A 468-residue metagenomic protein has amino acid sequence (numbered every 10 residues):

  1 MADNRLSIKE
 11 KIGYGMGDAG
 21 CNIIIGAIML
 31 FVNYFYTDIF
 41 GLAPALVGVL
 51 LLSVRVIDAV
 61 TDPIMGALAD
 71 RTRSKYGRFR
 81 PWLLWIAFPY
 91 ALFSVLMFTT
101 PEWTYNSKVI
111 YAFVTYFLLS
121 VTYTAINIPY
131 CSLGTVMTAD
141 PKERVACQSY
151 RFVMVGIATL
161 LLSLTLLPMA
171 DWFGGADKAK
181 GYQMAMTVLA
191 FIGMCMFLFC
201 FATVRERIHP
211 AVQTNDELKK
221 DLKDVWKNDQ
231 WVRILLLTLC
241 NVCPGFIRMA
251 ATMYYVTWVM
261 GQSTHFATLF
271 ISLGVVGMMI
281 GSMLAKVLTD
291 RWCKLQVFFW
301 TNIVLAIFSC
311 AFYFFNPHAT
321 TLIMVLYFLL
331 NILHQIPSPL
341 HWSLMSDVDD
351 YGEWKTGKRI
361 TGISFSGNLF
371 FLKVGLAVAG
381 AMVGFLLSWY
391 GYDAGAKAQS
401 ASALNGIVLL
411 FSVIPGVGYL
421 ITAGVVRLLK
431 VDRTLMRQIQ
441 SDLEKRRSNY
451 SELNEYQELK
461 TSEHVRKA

Functional and structural regions predicted by a protein language model:
A2-K467: Membrane-embedded alpha-helical bundles of multi-pass transporters/translocases, especially carrier/permease families
